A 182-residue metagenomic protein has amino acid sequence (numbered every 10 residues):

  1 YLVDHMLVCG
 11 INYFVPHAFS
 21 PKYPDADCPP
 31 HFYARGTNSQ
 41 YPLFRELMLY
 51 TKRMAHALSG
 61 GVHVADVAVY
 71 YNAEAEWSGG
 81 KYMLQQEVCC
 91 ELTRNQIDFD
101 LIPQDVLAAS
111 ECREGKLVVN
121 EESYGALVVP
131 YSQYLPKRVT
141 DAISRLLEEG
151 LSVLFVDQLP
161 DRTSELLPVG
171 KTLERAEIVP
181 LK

Functional and structural regions predicted by a protein language model:
Y1-K182: Carbohydrate-binding surfaces of carbohydrate-active enzymes
